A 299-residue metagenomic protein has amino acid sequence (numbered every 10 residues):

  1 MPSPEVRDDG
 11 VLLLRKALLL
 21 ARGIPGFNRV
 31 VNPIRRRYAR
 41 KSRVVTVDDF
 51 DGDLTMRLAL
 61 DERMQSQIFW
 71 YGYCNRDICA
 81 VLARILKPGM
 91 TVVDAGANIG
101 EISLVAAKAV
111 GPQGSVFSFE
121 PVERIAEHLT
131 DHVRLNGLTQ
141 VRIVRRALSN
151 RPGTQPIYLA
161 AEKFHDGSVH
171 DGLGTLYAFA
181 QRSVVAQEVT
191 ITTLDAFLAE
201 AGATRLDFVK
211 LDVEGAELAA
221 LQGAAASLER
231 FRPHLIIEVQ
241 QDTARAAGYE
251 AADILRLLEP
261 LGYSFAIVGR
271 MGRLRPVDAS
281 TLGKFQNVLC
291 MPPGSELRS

Functional and structural regions predicted by a protein language model:
M1-S299: Phosphate/nucleotide-binding beta-alpha loop and adjacent structural elements of enzyme active sites
